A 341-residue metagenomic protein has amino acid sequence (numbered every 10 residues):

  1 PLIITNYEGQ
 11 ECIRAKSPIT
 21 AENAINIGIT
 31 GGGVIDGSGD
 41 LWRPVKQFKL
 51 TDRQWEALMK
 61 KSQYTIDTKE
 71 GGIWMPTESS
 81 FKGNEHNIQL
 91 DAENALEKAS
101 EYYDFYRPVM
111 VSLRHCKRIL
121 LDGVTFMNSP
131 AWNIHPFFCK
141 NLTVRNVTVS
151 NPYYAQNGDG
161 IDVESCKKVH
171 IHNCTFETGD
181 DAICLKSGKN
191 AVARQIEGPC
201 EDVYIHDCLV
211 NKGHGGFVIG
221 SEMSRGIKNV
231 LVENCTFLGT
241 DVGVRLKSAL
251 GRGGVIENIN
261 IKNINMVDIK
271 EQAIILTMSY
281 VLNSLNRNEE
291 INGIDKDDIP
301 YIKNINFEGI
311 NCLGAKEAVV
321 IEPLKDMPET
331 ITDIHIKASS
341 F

Functional and structural regions predicted by a protein language model:
P1-F341: Extracellular/periplasmic carbohydrate-active domains that bind, remodel, or depolymerize complex polysaccharides
